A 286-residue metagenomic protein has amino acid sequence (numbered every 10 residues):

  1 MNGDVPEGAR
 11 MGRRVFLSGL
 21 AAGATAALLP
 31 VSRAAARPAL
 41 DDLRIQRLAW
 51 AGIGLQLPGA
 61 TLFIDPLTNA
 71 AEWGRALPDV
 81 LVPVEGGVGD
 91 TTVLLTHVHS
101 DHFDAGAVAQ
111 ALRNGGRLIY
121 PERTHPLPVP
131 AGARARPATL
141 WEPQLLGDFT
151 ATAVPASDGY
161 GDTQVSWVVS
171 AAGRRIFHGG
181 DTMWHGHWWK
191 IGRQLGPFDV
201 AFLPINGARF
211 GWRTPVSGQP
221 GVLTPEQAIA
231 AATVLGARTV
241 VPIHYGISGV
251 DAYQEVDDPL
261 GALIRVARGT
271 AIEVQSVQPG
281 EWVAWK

Functional and structural regions predicted by a protein language model:
M1-M11: N-terminal secretory signal peptides
A9-S18, A24-A39: N-terminal twin-arginine translocation
R37-L40, G116-R174, A262-E281, K286: Metallo-beta-lactamase
P38-P83, T163-G180: Conserved beta-strand hairpin/beta-sheet module of binuclear metal-dependent hydrolase folds, prominently
L57-V98, A105-Q110, G159-G161, W184-G196: Pre-active-site segment of Zn-dependent metallo-hydrolases
V80-Q144: Active-site HxH/HxHxD metal-binding segment of metal-dependent hydrolases
V154-I176, G186-H187, I191-G196, V200-F202 (+1 more regions): Active-site-proximal loop/helix segment associated with metal-binding centers of metalloenzymes
G186-P279: Cap/insert and terminal regions of metallo-dependent hydrolase folds
